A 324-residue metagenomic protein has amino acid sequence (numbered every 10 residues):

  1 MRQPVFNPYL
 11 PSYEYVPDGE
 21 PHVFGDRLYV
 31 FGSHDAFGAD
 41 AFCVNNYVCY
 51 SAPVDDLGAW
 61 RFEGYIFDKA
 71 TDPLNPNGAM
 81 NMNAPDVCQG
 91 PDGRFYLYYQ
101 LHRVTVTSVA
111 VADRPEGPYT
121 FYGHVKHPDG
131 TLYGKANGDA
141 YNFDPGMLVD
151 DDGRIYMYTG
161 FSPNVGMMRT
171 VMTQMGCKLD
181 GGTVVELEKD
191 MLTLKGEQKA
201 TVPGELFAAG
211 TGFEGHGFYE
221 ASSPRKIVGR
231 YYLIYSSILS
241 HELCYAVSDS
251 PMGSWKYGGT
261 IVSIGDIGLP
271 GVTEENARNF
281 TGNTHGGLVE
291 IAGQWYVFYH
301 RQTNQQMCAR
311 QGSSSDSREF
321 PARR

Functional and structural regions predicted by a protein language model:
M1-R324: Carbohydrate-active catalytic/glycan-binding domains of CAZyme proteins, especially the secreted or lumenal ectodomains
